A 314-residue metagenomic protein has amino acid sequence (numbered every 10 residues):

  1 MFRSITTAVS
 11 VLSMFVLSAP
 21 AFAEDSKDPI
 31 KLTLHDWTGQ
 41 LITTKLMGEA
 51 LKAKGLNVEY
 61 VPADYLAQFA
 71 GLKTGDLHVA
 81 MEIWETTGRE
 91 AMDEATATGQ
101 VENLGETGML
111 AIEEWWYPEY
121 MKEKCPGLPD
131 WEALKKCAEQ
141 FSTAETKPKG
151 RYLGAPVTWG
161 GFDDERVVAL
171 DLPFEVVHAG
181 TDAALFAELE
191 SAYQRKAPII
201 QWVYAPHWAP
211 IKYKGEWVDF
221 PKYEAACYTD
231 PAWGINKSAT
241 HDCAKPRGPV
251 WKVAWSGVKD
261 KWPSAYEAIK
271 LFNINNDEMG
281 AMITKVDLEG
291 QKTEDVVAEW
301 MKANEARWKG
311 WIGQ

Functional and structural regions predicted by a protein language model:
A21-K31, L51-K52, S142-K149, A306-Q314: Immediate post-signal peptide segment of exported/extracytoplasmic ligand-binding proteins
D25-G39, L56-V61, K149-L153, I269: Short, well-ordered beta-strand elements
K27-I30, G39, W159-E175, A179-K196 (+2 more regions): An extracytoplasmic/periplasmic, membrane-proximal ligand-sensing/linker region
T44, V61-G99, E188, W208-Y213: Pocket-flanking alpha-helical
M47-K54, K136-V177, K302: Ligand-binding cleft/hinge of the Venus flytrap
H78-M81, L153-T229: Ligand-binding pocket segment of bilobal, Venus flytrap-like solute-binding proteins
Q100-A155: A conserved helix-loop-strand patch within extracytoplasmic ligand-binding domains of the periplasmic binding
I112-K124, G234, G248-K261, T284-K285: A bilobed periplasmic-binding-protein/Venus flytrap-type ligand-binding module shared by bacterial periplasmic
